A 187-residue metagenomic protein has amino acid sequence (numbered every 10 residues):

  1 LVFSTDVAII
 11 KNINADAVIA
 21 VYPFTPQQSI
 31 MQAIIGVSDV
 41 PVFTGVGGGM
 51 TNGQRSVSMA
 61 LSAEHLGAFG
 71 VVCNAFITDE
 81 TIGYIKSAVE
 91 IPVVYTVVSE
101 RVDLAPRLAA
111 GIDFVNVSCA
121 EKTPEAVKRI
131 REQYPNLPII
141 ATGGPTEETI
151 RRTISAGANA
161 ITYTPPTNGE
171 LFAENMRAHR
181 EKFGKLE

Functional and structural regions predicted by a protein language model:
L1-V42, G48-G53: Conserved N-terminal beta1-alpha1 strand-loop-helix module at the mouth
D6, S29-I30, M59, E80-T81 (+3 more regions): Short acidic active-site motifs
K11, Q32-G36, E64, I82-E90 (+3 more regions): Surface-exposed amphipathic alpha-helices with a cationic face
A17-A20, V42-V46, G70-C73, V93-V97 (+3 more regions): Hydrophobic faces of well-ordered beta-strands that scaffold small-molecule active sites in alpha/beta enzyme cores
P41-C73: Glycine/small-residue-rich loop that forms an oxyanion/phosphate-binding "nest" at active or ligand-binding sites
V46, L66-E80, D113-A126, A156-A178: Glycine-rich phosphate-binding active-site loops on the catalytic face of alpha/beta enzymes
Q54-A63, V102-A110, P145-Y163: Catalytic cores of alpha/beta
T78-K122: Histidine/lysine/aspartate-rich catalytic loop segments that bind and position anionic ligands
